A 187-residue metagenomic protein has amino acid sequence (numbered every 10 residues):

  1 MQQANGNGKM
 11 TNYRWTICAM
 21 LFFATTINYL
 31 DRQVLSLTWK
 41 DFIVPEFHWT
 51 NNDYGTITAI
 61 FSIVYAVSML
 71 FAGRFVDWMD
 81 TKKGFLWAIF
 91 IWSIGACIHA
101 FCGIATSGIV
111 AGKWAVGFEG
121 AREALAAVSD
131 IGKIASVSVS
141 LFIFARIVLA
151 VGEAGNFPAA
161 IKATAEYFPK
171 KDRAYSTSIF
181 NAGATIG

Functional and structural regions predicted by a protein language model:
T16-N51: Extracytoplasmic
T25, T58, S62, I89 (+2 more regions): Small-residue-rich transmembrane alpha-helices and their cytosolic helix-loop interfaces in multi-pass secondary
Y29, Q33, I134, S138 (+2 more regions): Small-residue-rich segments within alpha-helical transmembrane domains of MFS-like 12-TM solute carriers
Q33, S62-L70: Residue-level signature of mid-helix packing/kink "hotspots" within the transmembrane helices of 12-pass Major
S68-D80: Helix-to-loop junctions at the C-terminal end of transmembrane segments in multipass secondary transporters
F90-S136: C-terminal ends and interior cores of transmembrane alpha-helices in multi-pass membrane transporters/permeases
A145-G183: Cytoplasmic helix-loop-helix junction between adjacent transmembrane helices in 12-TM secondary transporters
